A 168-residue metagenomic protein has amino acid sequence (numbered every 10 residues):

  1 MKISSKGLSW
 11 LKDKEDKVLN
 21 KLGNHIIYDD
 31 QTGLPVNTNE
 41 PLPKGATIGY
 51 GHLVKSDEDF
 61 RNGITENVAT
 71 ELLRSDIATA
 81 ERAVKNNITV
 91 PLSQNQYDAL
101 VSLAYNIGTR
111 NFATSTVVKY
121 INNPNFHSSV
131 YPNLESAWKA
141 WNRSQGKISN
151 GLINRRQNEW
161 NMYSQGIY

Functional and structural regions predicted by a protein language model:
M1-Y168: Cell-wall polysaccharide-cleaving catalytic domain and substrate-binding groove, primarily in peptidoglycan/chitin
